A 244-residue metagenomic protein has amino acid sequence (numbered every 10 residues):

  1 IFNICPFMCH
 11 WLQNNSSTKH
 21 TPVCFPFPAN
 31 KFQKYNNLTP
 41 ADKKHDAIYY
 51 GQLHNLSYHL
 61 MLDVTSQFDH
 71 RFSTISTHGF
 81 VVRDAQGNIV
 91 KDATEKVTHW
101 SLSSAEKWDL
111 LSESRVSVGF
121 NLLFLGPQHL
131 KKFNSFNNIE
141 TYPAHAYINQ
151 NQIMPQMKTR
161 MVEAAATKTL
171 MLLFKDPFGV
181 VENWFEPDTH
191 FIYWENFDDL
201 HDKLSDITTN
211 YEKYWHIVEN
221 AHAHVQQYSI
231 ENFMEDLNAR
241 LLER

Functional and structural regions predicted by a protein language model:
F2-W184: Nucleotide-sugar donor-binding catalytic core of glycosyltransferases
E106, R160, K203, N220-A221: Short, hydrophobic/aromatic alpha-helical segments in well-folded domains
N138, E243-R244: C-terminal accessory extensions appended to soluble enzyme cores
K158, F191-F197, D206-Y211: Conserved acidic donor-binding segment of nucleotide-sugar-dependent glycosyltransferases
V181-F191, D202: Acidic, glycine-centered active-site loop in nucleotide-sugar glycosyltransferases
T209-L242: A charged, aromatic-enriched C-terminal amphipathic alpha-helix characteristic of glycosyltransferases across folds
